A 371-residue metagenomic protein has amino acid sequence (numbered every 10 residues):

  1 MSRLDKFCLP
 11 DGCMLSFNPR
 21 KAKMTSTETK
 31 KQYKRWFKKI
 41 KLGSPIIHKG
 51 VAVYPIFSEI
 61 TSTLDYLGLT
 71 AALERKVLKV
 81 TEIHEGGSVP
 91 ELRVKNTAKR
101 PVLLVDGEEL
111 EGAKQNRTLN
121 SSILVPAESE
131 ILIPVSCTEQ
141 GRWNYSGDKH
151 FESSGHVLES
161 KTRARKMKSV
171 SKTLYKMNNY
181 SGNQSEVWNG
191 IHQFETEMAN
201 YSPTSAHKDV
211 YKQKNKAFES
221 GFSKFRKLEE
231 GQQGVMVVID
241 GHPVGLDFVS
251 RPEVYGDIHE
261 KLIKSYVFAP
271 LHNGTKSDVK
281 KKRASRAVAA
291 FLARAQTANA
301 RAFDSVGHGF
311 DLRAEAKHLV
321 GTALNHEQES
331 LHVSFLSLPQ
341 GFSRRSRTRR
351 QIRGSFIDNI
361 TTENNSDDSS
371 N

Functional and structural regions predicted by a protein language model:
M1-K23, S369-N371: N-terminal amphipathic/basic-hydrophobic helices that include classical n-h-c signal peptides and signal-anchor
C13, F17, A22-S88, R93 (+2 more regions): N-terminal, Lys/Arg-enriched amphipathic/low-complexity engagement segments that precede the first folded domain
I40, Q140-A199, G221, V237 (+1 more regions): Terminal connector regions
L42, I47, A113-S153: Intrinsically disordered, low-complexity Pro/Gly/Ser/Thr-rich segments with frequent PxxP/GP/PP motifs and embedded
L92-P101: Asparagine-centered strand-capping/turn motif at beta-strand->loop junctions
R100-E108: Short, hydrophobic/aromatic beta-strand segments
S185-V288: A contiguous, surface-oriented mixed alpha/beta subdomain in the mid-to-C-terminal portion of proteins that forms
S265-N371: Extended, charge-rich intrinsically disordered regulatory tails
